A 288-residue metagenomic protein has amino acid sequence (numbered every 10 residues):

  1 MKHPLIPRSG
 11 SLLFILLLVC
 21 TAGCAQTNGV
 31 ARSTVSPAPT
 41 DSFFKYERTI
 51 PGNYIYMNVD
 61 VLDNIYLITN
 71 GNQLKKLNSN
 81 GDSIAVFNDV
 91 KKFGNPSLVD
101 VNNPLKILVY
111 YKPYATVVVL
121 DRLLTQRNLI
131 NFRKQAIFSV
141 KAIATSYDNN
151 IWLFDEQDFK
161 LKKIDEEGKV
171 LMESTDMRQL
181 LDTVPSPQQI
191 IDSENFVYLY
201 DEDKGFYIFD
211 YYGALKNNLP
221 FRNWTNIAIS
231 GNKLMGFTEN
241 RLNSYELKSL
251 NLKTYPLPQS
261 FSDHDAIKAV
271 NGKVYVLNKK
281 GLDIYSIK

Functional and structural regions predicted by a protein language model:
M1-F44: Bacterial Sec-dependent N-terminal signal peptides
T27-K288: Eukaryotic scaffold repeat domains enriched in small/polar residues
